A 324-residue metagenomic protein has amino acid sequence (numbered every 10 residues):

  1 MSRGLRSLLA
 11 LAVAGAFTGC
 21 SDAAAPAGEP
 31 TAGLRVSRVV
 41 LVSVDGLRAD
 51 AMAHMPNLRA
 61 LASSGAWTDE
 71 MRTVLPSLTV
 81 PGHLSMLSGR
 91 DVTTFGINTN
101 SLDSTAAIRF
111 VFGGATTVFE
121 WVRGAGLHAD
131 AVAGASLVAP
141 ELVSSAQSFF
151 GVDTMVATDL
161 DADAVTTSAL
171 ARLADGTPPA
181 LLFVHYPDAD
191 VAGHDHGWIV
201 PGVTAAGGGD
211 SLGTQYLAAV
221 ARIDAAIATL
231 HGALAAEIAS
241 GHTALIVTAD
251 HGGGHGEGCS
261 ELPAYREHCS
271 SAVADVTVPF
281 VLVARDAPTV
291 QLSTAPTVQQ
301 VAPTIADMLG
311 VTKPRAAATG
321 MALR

Functional and structural regions predicted by a protein language model:
M1-L9: Bacterial N-terminal signal peptides that target proteins for export
A16-G19: C-terminal motif of bacterial Sec signal peptides marking the signal peptidase cleavage site
S21-A23: Bacterial signal peptide processing site
V40-L41, N57-L58, A219-Y265, I305: Metal-dependent active-site segment of extracytoplasmic phospho-/sulfohydrolases and closely related
A49-T94: Short, structured active-site-proximal loop/turn typified by the sulfatase FGly-forming signature C/S-X-P-X-R
L87, Y265-T312: Substrate-binding rim/cap in mid-to-C-terminal beta-strand-loop elements of soluble/periplasmic
F95-I97, S104-D161: Catalytic-site neighborhoods of secreted/periplasmic enzymes that process anionic sulfate/phosphate groups
P140-F149, A174-A225, T229: Active-site His/acidic residue clusters
